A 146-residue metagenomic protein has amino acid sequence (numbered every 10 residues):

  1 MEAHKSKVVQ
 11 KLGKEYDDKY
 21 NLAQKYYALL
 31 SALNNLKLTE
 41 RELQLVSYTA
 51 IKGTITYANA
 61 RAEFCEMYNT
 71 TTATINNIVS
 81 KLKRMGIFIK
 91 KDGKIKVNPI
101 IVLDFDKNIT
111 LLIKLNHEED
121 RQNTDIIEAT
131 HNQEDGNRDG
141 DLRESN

Functional and structural regions predicted by a protein language model:
M1-D18: General nucleic-acid-binding
Y16-Y48: Short alpha-helical segments that sit at the start of domains
T49-G53: Short helix-to-turn junction characteristic of helix-turn-helix DNA-binding domains, especially the helix
T54-M67: Short acidic, hydrophobic short linear motifs in intrinsically disordered regions
N69-R84: Short amphipathic alpha-helical interaction segments
K83-I95: A short, conserved structural fragment
I95-F105: Basic, amphipathic "hinge/linker" alpha-helix immediately C-terminal to the N-terminal HTH DNA-binding motif
L103-N146: Short, amphipathic alpha-helical interaction segments positioned at domain boundaries
